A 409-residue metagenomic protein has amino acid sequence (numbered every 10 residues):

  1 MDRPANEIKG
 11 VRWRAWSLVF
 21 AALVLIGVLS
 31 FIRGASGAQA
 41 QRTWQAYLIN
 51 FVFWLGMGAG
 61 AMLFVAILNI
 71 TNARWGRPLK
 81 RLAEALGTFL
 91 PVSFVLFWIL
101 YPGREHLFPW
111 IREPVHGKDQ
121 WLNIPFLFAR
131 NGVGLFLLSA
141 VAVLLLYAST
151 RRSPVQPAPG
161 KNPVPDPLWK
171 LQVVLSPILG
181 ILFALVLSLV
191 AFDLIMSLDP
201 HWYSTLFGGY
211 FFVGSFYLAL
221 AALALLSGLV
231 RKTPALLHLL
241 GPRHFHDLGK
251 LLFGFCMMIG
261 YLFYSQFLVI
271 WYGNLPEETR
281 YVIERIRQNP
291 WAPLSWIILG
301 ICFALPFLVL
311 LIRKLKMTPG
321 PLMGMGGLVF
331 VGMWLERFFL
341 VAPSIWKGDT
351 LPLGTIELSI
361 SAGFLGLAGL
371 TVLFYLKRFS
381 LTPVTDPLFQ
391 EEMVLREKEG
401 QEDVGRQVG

Functional and structural regions predicted by a protein language model:
N6, G10-G37, K118-I298, I312 (+2 more regions): Long, contiguous internal "core" modules enriched in hydrophobic/ aromatic residues
I32-R42, I67-K80, A148-P154, L198-P200 (+5 more regions): Juxtamembrane/interface segments at transmembrane-helix termini
A40-G58, F207-F211: Loop-to-helix transition at the N-terminal end of transmembrane alpha-helices
W44, W54-A158, S176-L179: Transmembrane-helix bundle segments that line or gate the permeation/cavity pathway in multi-pass membrane proteins
L55-V65, V95-L96, N131-V143, V213-G228 (+2 more regions): Hydrophobic cores of alpha-helical transmembrane segments in multi-pass inner/ER membrane proteins, independent
N162-P163, T382-D403: Short, highly charged, low-complexity non-transmembrane loops/tails of multi-pass membrane proteins
T205-F211, E277-L299, T318, K347-F374: Membrane-interface transmembrane-helix boundary segments in multi-pass integral membrane proteins
P321-V331: Central hydrophobic cores of alpha-helical transmembrane segments in multi-pass integral membrane proteins
